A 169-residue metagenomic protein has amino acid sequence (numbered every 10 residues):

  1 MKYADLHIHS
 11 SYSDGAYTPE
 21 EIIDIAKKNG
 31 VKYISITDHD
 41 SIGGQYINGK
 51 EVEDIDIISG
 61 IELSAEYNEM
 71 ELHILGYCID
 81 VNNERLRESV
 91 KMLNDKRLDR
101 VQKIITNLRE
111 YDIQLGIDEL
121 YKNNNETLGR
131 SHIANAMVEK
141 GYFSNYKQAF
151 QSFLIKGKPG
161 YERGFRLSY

Functional and structural regions predicted by a protein language model:
M1-M70, S152-Y161, L167: An N-terminally biased module of ancient metal coordination in phosphate/nucleic-acid-related enzymes
E51-Y169: Extended substrate/RNA-proximal surfaces in nucleic-acid metabolism proteins
